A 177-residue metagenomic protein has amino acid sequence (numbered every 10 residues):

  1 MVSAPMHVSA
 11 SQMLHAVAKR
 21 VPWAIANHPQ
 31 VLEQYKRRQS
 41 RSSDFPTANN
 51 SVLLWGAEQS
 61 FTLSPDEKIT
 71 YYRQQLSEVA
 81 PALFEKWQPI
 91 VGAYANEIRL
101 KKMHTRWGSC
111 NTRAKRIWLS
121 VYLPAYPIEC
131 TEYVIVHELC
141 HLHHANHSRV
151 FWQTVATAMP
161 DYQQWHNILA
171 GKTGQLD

Functional and structural regions predicted by a protein language model:
M1-Y133, L142-D177: Active-site-proximal or metal-binding-adjacent scaffold patches in catalytic folds
E138: Walker B catalytic acidic pair
